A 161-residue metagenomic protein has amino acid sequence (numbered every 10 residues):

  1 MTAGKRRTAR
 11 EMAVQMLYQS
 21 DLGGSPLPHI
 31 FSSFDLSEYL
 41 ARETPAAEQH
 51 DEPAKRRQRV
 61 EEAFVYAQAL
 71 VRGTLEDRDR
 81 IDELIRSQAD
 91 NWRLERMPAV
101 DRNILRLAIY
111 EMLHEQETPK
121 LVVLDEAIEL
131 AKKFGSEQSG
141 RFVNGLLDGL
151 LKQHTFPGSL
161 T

Functional and structural regions predicted by a protein language model:
M1-K133, E137-T161: N-terminal interaction/assembly modules
